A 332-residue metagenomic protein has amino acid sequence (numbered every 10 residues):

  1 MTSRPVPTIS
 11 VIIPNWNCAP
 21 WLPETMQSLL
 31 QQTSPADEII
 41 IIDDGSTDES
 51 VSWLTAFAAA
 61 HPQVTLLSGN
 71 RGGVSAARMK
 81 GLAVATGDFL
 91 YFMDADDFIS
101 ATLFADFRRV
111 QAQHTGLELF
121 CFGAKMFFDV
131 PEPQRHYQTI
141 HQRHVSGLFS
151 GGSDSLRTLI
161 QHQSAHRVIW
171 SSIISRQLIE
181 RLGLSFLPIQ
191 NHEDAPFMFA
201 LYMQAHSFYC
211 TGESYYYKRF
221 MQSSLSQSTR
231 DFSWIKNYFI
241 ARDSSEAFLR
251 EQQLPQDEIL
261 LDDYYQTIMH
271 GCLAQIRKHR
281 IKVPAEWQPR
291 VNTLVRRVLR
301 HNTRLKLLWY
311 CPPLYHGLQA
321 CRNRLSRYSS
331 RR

Functional and structural regions predicted by a protein language model:
M1, R277-R332: Membrane-interface aromatic/basic loop that binds lipid-linked glycans or pyrophosphate carriers, typified by
P7-S10, E38, P196: Cell-envelope/extracellular polymer assembly enzymes that use nucleotide-activated donors
N17-Q31, W53: Short, well-formed alpha-helical segments that are part of the catalytic scaffolds of diverse glycosyltransferases
S28, D43-W53, N70, D94: A conserved acidic beta->alpha catalytic loop
S68-A85, A95: Glycine-rich, basic loop-to-helix element that forms the pyrophosphate-binding segment of sugar-nucleotide handling
V74, A95-F208, K218-S233: Donor-binding/catalytic cores of nucleotide-activated saccharide and glycerol-phosphate transferases/polymerases
L90: Short aromatic/hydrophobic "clamp" motif used to bind/position activated sugar donors
E213-Q222, S228-Q256, G271-L299: Catalytic core of nucleotide-sugar-dependent glycosyltransferases
